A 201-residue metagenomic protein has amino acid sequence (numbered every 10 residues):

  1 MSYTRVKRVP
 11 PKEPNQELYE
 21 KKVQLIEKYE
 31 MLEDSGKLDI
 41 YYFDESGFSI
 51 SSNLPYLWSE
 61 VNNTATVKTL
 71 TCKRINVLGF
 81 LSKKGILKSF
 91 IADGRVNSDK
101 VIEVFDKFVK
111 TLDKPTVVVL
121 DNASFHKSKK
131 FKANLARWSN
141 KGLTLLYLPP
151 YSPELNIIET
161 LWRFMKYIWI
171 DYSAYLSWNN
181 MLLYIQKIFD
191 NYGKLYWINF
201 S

Functional and structural regions predicted by a protein language model:
M1-S201: Short functional hotspots at interaction and active-site rims
